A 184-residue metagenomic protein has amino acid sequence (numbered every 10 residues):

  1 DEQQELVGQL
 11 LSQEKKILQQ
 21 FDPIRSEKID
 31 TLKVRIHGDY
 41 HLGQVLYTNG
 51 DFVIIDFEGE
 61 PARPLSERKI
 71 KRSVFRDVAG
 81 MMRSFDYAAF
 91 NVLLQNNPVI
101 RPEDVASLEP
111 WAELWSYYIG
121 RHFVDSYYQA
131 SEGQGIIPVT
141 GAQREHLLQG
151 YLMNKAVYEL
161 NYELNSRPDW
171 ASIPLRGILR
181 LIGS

Functional and structural regions predicted by a protein language model:
D1-G38, T48-I54, E60-K71, F75-R76 (+4 more regions): ATP-dependent phospho-/nucleotidyl transfer catalytic cores
